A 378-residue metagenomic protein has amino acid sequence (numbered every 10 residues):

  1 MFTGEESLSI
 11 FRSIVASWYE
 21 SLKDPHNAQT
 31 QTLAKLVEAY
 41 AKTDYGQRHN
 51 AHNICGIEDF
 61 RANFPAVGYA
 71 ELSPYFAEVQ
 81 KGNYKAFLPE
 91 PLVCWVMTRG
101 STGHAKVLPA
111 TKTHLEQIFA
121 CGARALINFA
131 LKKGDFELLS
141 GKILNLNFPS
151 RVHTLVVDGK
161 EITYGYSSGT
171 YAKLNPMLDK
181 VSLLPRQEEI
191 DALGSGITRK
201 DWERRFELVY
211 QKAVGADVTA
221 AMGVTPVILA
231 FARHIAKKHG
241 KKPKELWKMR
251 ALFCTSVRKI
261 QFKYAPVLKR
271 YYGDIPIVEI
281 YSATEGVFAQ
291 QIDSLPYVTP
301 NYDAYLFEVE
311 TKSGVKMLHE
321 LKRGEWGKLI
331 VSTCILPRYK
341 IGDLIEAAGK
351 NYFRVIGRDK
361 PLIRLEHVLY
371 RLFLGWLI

Functional and structural regions predicted by a protein language model:
M1-A28, A34-N50, I54-V315: Active-site phosphate/ATP/adenylate-binding loop shared across adenylate-forming ligases
A28, T32, H114, L369-L377: Short amphipathic alpha-helical segments
Y40, L321-I378: AMP-binding/adenylate-forming catalytic core of the ANL superfamily
K316-E320: Short amphipathic beta-strand/extended segments with alternating polar/hydrophobic composition
